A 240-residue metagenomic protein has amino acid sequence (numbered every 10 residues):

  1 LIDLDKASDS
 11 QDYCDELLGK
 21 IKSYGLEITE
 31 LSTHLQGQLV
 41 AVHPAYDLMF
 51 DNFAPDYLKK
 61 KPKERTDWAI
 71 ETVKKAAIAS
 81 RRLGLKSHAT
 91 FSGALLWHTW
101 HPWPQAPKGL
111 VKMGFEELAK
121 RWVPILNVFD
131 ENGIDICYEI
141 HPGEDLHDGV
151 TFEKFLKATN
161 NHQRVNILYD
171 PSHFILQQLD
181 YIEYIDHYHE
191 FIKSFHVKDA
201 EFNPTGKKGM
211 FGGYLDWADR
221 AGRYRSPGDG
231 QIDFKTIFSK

Functional and structural regions predicted by a protein language model:
L1-K22, G37, S92-T99: Glycine-rich, proline-tolerant flexible connector loops at the mouths of alpha/beta enzymes
I2, T33, P55, G93 (+1 more regions): Flexible, active-site-adjacent loop/turn segments at secondary-structure boundaries
K6-S8, K108, R223: Short glycine-enriched, charge-decorated loop/helix-capping segments at active-site entrances that position
A7-T29, T72-K86, D180-K193, F238-S239: Short amphipathic alpha-helices and their capping/turn segments at secondary-structure boundaries
S23, V40-N166: Active-site acidic/histidine proton-transfer and metal-coordination neighborhood in alpha/beta enzyme cores
T29-A45, G93-L96, V197-G209: Short, solvent-exposed beta-strand-terminating loops
L31, V111-S226, Q231: Acidic/histidine-rich catalytic cores of soluble enzymes
D229-K240: A short, acidic, amphipathic alpha-helical segment used as a generic capping/interface helix at domain edges
